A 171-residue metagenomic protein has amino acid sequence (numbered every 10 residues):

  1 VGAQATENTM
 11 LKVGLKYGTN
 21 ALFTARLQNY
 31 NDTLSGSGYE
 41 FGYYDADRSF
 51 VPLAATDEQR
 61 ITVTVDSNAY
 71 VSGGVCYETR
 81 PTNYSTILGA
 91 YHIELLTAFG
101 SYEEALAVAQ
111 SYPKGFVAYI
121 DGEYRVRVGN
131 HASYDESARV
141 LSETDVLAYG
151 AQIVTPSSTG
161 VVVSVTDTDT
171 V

Functional and structural regions predicted by a protein language model:
V1-V171: Conserved, single-site charged/polar hotspot
